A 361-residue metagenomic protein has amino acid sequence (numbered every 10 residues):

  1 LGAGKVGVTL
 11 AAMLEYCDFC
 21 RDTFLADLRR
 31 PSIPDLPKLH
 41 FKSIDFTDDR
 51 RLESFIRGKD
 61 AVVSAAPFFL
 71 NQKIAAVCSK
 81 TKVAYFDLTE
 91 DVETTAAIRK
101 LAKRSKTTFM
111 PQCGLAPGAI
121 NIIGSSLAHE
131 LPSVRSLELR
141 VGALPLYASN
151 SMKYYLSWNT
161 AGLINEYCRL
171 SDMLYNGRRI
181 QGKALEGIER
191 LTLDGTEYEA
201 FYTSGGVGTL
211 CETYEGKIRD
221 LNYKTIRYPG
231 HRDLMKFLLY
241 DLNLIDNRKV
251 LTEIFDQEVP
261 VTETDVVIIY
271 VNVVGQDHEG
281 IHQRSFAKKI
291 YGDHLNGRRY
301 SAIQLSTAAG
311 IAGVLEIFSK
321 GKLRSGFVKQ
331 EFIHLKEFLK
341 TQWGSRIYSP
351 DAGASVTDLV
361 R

Functional and structural regions predicted by a protein language model:
L1-G2: Conserved N-terminal Rossmann-fold NAD(P)-binding element of oxidoreductases
V6: Hydrophobic/small residue at the entry helix of a nucleotide-binding pocket
F19-D35: NAD(P)-binding Rossmann-fold cofactor-contacting core
D45-K59: Conserved Rossmann-fold cofactor-binding substructure of NAD(P)-dependent oxidoreductases
I56, D60-A65, Y85-D87: N-terminal Rossmann-like NAD(P) cofactor-binding module of classical short-chain dehydrogenase/reductase
P67, A76-A96: ADP-ribose/adenylate-binding Rossmann-like module
L88-P111: Rossmann-fold NAD(P)-binding glycine/threonine-rich loop
E130-R361: C-terminal catalytic/substrate-binding lobe primarily of soluble NAD(P)-dependent oxidoreductases
